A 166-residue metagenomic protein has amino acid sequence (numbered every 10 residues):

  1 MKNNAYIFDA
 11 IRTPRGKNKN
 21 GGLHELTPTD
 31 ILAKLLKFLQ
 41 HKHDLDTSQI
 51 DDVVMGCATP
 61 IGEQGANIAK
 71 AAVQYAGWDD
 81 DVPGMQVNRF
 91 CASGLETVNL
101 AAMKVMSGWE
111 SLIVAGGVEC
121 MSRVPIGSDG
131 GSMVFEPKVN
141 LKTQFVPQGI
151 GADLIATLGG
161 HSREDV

Functional and structural regions predicted by a protein language model:
M1-V82, V118-D165: Conserved "HGTGT" condensation-loop signature of ketosynthase/thiolase-family condensing enzymes that catalyze
V87-V118, A156-V166: Active-site-proximal alpha-helical scaffold in enzymes
